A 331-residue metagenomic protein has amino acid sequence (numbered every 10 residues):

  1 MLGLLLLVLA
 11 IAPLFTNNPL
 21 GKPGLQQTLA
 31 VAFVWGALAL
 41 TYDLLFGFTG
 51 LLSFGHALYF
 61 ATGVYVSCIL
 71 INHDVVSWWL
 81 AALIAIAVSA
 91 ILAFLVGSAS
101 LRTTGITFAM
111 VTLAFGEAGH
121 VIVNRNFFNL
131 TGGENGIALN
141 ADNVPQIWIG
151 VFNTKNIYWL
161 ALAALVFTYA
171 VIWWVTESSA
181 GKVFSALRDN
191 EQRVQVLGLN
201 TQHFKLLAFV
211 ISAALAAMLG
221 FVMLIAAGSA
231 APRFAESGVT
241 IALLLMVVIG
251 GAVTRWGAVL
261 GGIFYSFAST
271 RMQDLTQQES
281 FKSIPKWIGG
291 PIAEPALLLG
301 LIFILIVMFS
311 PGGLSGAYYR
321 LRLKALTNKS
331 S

Functional and structural regions predicted by a protein language model:
M1-S331: Transmembrane alpha-helices and adjacent helix-loop boundaries
